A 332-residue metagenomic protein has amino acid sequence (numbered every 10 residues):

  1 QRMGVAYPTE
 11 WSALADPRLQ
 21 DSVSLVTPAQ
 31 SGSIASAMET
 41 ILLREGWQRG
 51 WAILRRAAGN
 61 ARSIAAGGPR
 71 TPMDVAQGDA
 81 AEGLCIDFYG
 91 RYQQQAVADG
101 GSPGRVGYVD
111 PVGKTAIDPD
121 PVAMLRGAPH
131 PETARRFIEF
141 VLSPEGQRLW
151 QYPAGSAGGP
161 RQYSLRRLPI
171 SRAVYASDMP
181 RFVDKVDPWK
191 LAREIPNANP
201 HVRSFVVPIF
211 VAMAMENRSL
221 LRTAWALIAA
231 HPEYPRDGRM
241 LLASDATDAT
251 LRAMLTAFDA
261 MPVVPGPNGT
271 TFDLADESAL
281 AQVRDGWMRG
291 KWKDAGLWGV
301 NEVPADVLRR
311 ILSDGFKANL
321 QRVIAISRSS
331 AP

Functional and structural regions predicted by a protein language model:
Q1-G67, D74-A76: Extracytoplasmic ligand-binding site segments that recognize negatively charged/polar headgroups
Q1-R2, I117-P131, L149-W150: A bilobed periplasmic-binding-protein/Venus flytrap-type ligand-binding module shared by bacterial periplasmic
L19-S22, G78-A81, G101-V106, P131-A134: Loop/turn elements at helix/coil->beta-strand transitions in domains of secreted/extracellular proteins
S22-V26, F140-L165: Periplasmic-binding protein-like
I53, P129-V141, L149: Short amphipathic alpha-helical coupling segments at ligand-binding clamshell hinges and other catalytic/signaling
A81-P103: A ligand-binding cleft/hinge motif common to bilobed small-molecule-binding domains
G100-A116: Short beta-strand->loop
V174-P332: Long, charged, low-complexity terminal extensions
